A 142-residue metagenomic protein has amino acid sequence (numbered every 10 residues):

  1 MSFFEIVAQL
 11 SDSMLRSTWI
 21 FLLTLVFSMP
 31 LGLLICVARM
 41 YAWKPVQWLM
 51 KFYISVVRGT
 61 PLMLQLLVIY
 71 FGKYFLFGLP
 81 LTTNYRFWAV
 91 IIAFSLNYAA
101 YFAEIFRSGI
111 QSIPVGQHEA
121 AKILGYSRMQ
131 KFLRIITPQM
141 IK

Functional and structural regions predicted by a protein language model:
M1-K142: Transmembrane alpha-helices and adjacent helix-loop boundaries
